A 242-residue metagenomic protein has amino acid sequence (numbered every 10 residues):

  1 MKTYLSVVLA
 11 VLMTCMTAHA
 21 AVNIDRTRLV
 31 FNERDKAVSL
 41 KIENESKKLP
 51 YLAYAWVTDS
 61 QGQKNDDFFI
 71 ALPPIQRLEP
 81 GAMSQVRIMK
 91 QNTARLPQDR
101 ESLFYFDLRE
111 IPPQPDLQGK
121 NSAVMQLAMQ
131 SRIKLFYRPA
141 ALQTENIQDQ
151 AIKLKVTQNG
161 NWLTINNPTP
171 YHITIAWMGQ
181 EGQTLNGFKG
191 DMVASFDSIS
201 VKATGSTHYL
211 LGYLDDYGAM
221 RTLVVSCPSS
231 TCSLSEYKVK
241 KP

Functional and structural regions predicted by a protein language model:
K2-A10: Sec-dependent signal peptide recognition, specifically the positively charged N-region followed immediately by
C15-T17: N-terminal signal peptide c-region/cleavage motif recognized by signal peptidases
A20-E43, I147-L154: Beta-sheet-dominated interaction scaffolds and their linkers
V38-N44, I88, F104-R109, W162-N167: Buried hydrophobic-core signal for structured, non-transmembrane domains
S46-Q63, P168-T184: Short acidic, flexible loop segments centered on an aromatic residue
G62-R95, Q183-Y209: Intrinsically disordered, low-complexity Pro/Gly/Ser/Thr-rich segments with frequent PxxP/GP/PP motifs and embedded
T93-N146, H208-P242: Terminal connector regions
I152-P242: Intrinsically disordered, low-complexity segments enriched in serine, threonine, and glycine
